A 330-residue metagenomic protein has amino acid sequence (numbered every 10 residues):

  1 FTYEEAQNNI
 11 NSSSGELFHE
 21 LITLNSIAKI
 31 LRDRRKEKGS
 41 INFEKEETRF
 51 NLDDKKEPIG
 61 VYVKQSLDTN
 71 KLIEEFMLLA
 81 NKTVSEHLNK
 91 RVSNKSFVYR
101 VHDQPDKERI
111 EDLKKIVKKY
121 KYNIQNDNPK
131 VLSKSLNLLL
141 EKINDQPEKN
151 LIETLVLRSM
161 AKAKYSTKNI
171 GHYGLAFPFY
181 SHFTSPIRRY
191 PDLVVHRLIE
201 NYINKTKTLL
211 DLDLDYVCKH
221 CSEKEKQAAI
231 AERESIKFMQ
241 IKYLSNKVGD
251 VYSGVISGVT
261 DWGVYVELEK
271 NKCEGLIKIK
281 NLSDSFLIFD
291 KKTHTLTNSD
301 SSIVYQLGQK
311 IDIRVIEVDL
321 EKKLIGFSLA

Functional and structural regions predicted by a protein language model:
F1-A330: Conserved, carboxylate-rich catalytic/transport cores that coordinate ions
